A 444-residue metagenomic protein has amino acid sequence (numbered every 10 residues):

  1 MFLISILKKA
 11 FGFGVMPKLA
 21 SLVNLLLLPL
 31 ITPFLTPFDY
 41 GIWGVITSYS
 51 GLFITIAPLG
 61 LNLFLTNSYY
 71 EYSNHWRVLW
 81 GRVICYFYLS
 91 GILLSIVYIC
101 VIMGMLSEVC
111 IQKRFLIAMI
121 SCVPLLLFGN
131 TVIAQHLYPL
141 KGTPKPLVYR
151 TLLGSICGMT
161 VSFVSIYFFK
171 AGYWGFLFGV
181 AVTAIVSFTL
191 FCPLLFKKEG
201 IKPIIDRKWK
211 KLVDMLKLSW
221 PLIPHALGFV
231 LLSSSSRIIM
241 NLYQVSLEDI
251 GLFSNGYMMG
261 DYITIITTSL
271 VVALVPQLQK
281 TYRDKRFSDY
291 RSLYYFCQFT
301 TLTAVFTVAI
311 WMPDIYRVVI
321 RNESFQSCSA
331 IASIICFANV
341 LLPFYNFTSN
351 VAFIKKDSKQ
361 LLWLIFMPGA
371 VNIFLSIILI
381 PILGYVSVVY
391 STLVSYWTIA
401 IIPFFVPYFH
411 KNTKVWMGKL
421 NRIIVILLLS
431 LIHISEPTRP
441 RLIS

Functional and structural regions predicted by a protein language model:
M1-I6, K145, F169, Y173-G179 (+4 more regions): Interhelical loop/hinge segments that connect adjacent transmembrane helices in multipass membrane
S5-L63, G91, S95, I99 (+3 more regions): Signature of the first transmembrane helix
K9-N24, G154, G179-L195, W209-Q279 (+2 more regions): Transmembrane helical elements of multi-pass membrane transporters/channels
L25, I84-C110, T267, R291-L342 (+2 more regions): Alpha-helical transmembrane segments of multi-pass membrane transport and lipid-handling proteins
L28, A57-N74, G256, G260-D284 (+2 more regions): Helix-loop junctions and terminal segments of transmembrane helices in multi-pass membrane transport/translocation
L28-L52, Y173, K211-L218, M240-D261 (+1 more regions): Interfacial/gating helices of multi-pass transporter permease domains
V148-K197, F366-F374, Y385-V406: Hydrophobic alpha-helical transmembrane segments
I432-S444: Single conserved hydrophobic/aromatic residue that forms the stacking wall/gate of nucleotide- or nucleobase-binding
